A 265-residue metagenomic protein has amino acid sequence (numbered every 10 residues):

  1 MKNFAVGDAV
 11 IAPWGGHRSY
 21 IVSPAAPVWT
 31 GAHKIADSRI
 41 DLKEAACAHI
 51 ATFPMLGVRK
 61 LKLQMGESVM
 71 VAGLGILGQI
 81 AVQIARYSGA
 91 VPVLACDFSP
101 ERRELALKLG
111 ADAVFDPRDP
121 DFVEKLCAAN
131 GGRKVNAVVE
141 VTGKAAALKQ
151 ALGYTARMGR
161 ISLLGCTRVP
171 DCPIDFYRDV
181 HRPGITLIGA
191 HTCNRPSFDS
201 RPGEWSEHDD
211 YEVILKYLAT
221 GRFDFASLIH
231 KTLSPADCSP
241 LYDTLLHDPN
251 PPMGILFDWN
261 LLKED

Functional and structural regions predicted by a protein language model:
N3-A72: NAD(P)H dinucleotide-binding glycine-rich loop of Rossmann-like/cofactor-binding domains, especially the beta1-alpha1
G16-R18, S38-R39, S99, R118-F122 (+2 more regions): Short, acidic/turn-prone active-site loops that include or flank metal/cofactor- and phosphate-binding residues
D41-P120, E124: Mid-domain Rossmann-like dinucleotide-binding core that forms the NAD(H)/NADP(H) cofactor-binding site
K43, L74, A95-C96, F115 (+4 more regions): Glycine- and other small-residue-rich loops at beta-strand/loop junctions that grip anionic moieties
V93-D97, L163, A190: Short beta-strand "acidic-cap" motif of Rossmann-like dinucleotide-binding folds
L109-I188: Glycine-rich cofactor phosphate-binding loops and adjacent beta1-alpha1 units of small-molecule cofactor enzyme domains
V123-A128, G132, I174-I229, P240: C-terminal substrate-binding/catalytic core of Rossmann-like NAD(P)-dependent dehydrogenases/reductases
G132, S162, V169, P173 (+3 more regions): C-terminal capping/lid region of NAD(P)-dependent oxidoreductase domains
